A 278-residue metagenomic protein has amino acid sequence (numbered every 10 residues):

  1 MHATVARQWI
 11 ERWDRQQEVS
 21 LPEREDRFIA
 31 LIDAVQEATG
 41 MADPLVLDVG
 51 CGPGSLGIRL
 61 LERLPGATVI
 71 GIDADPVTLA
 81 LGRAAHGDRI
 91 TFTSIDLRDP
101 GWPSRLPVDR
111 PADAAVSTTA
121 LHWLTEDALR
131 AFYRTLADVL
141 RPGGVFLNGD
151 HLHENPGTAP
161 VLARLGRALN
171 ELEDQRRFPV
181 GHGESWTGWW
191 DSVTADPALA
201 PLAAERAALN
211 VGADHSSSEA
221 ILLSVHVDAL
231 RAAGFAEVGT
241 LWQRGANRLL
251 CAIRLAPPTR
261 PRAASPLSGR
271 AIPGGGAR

Functional and structural regions predicted by a protein language model:
M1-A42, S55-R59: Conserved class I S-adenosyl-L-methionine
G50-G54: Class I SAM-dependent methyltransferase "Motif I" SAM/SAH-binding loop
S55-W102: Class I SAM-dependent methyltransferase SAM/SAH-binding core
V116: A conserved beta-strand element that flanks and buttresses the S-adenosyl-L-methionine
R130-P142: A short glycine-rich, Lys/Arg-flanked "PGG" loop and its adjoining helix->strand segment in the class I
L147-R176, G181-S185: Conserved class I S-adenosyl-L-methionine
S217-A233: Short alpha-helix
A233-R278: Core SAM-dependent methyltransferase catalytic element
